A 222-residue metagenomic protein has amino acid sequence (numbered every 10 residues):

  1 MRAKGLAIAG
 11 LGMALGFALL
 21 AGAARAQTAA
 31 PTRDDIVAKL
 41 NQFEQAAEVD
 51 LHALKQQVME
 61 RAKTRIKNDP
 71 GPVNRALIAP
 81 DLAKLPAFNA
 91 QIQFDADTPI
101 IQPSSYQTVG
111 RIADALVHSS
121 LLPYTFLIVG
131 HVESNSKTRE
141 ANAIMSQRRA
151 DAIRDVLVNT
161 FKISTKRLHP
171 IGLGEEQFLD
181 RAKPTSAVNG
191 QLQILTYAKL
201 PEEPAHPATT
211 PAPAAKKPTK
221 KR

Functional and structural regions predicted by a protein language model:
M1-L11: Bacterial N-terminal signal peptides that target proteins for export
G10-A18: Bacterial N-terminal signal peptides
L20-A26: Sec/Tat signal peptide C-region and signal peptidase I cleavage site
T28-T125, A198-R222: Periplasmic peptidoglycan-binding/tethering modules of Gram-negative envelope proteins
L127-V129: N-terminal "first-domain core" detector
H131-R222: Periplasmic OmpA-like peptidoglycan-binding domain that tethers envelope proteins to the cell wall
